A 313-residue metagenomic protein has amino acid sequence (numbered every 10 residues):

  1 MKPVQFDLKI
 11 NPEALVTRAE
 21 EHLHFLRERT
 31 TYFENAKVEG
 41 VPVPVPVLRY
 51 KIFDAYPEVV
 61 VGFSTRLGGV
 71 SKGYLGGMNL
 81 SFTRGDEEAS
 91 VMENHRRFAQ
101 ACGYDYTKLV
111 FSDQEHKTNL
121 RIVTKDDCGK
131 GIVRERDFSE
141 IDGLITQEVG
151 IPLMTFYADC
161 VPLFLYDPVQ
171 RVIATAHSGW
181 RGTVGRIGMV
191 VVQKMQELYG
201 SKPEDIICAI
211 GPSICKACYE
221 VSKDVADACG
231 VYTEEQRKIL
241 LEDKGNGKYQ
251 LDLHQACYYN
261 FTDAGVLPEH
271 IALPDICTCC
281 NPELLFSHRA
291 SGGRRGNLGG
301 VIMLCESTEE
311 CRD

Functional and structural regions predicted by a protein language model:
M1-D313: Active-site microenvironment for binding and transforming phosphate-containing groups
